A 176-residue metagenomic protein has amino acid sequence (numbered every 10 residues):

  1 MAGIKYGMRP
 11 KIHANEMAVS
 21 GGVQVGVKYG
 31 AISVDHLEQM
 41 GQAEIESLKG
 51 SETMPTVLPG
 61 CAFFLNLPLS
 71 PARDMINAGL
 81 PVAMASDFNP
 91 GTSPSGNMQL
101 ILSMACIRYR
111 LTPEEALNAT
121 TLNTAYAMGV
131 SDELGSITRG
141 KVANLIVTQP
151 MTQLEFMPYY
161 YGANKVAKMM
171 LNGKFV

Functional and structural regions predicted by a protein language model:
M1-S20: Metal-dependent enolase-superfamily TIM-barrel catalytic cores that perform enediolate-based chemistry
A2-I4, S70, L145-I146: Short, electropositive alpha-helical surface patch
M8, S51-T53, A143, A167: Structural beta-strand/beta-sheet cores of well-ordered domains, especially the beta-sheet scaffolds that support
N15, D35, D87, N144 (+1 more regions): Acidic active-site catalytic centers that drive phospho-/nucleotidyl reactions and related ester hydrolyses
V19-E133, Y161: Active-site-adjacent C-terminal substructures of enzyme catalytic domains
L122, V142-V176: C-terminal cap of metal-dependent C-N hydrolases
